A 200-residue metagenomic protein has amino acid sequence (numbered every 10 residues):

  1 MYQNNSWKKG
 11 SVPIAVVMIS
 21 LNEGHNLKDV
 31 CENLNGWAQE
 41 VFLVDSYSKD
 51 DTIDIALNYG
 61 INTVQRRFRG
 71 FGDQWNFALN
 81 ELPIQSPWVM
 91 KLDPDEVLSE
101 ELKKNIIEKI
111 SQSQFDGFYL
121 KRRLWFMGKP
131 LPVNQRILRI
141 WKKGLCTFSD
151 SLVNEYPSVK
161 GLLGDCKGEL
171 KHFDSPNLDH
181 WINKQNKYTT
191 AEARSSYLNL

Functional and structural regions predicted by a protein language model:
M1-N33: N-proximal low-complexity "stem/linker" segments adjacent to membrane-targeting elements
Y2-N5, G72-L79, M90-L92, S99-L200: Catalytic-site signature of metal-activated, phosphate-bearing donor transferases, centered on the GT-A/GT-A-like
P13, Q39-E40: Residues at the starts of beta-strands that form the adenosine-phosphate
H25-K28, D50-Y59, E101-L102: Acidic helix N-cap motif at the loop->helix transition within catalytic regions of sugar-transfer enzymes
N33, D45-D54, D93: A conserved acidic beta->alpha catalytic loop
W37, N58-G60, R136, V159: Short, structured coil segments at secondary-structure junctions
Q39, I53-E81: Conserved donor nucleotide-binding strand/loop of the catalytic core
I84-W88: Short acidic donor-binding loop at the edge of a beta-strand
